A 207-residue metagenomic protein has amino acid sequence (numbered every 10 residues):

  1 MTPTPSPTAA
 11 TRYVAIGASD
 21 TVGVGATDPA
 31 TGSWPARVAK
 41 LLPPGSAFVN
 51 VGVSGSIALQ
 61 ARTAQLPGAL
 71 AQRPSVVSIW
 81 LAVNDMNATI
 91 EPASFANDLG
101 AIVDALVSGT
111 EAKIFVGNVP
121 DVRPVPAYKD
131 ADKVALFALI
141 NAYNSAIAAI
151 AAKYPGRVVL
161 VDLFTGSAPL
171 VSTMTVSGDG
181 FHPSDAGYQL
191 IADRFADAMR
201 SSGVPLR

Functional and structural regions predicted by a protein language model:
M1-S54, A64-R73: Serine-esterase "nucleophile elbow" of acetyl-processing enzymes
K40, T63-R207: Alpha-helical cap/lid subdomain in secreted, periplasmic, or secretory-pathway luminal O-acyl-processing enzymes
G52, S56, L81-A82: Cell-envelope and extracellular/periplasmic
Q60: Active-site-proximal substrate-binding core of FAD-dependent oxidoreductases
